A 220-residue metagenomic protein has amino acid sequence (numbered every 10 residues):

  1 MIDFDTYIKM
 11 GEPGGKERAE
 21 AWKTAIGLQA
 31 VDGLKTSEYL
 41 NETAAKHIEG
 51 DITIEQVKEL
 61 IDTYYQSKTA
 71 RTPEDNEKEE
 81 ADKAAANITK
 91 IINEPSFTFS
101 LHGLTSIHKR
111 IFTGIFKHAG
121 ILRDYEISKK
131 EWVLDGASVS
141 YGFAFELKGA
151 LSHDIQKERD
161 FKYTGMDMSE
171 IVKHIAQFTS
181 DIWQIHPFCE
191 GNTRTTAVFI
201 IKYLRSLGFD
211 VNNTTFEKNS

Functional and structural regions predicted by a protein language model:
M1-S220: FIC/Doc superfamily catalytic core
